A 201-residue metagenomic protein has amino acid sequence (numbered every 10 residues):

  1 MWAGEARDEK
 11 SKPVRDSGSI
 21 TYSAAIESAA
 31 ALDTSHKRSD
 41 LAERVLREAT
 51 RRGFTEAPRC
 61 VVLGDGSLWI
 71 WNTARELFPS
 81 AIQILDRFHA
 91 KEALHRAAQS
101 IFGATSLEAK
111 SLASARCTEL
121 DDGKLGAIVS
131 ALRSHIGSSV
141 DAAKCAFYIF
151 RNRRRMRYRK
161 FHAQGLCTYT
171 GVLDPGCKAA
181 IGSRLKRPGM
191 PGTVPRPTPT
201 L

Functional and structural regions predicted by a protein language model:
M1-L201: Catalytic center-proximal scaffold of phosphoryl-transfer enzymes
